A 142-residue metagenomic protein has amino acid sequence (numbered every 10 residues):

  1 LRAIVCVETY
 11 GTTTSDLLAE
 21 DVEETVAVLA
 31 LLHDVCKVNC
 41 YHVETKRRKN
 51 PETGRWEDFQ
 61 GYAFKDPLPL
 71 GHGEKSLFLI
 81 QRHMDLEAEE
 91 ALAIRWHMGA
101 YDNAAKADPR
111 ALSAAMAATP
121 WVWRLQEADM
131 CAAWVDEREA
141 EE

Functional and structural regions predicted by a protein language model:
C6-E141: Divalent metal-dependent catalytic cores for phosphoryl transfer on phosphate-bearing substrates
